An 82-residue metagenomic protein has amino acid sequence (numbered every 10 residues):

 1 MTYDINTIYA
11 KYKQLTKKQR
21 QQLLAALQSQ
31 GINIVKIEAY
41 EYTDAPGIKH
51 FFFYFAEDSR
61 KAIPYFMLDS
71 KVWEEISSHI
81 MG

Functional and structural regions predicted by a protein language model:
M1-Y3, H79-G82: Short intrinsically disordered terminal tails
Y3-N33: N-terminal acidic leader/helix
A25-I80: Acidic, low-complexity, intrinsically disordered interaction modules
